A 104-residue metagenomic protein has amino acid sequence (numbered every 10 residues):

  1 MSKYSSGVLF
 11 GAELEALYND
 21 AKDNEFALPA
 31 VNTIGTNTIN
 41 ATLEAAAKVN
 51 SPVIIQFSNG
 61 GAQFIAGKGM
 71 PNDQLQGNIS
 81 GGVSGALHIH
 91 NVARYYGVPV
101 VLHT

Functional and structural regions predicted by a protein language model:
M1-P29: N-terminal amphipathic alpha-helix/helix-capping segment at the start of soluble metabolic enzymes
L9-E13, T33-N37, S80, S84: Conserved active-site and cofactor/substrate-binding residues in soluble primary-metabolism enzymes
A16, A41, H88: Short Gly/charged-rich anion-binding patches and loops
D20-A21, L43-A47: Short secondary-structure boundary/capping segments within folded domains
L28-V31, Q56: Divalent metal-dependent hydrolysis catalytic cores, especially in the metallo-beta-lactamase
N32, T42: Conserved, mostly hydrophobic/aromatic
A45-T104: Active-site cofactor/substrate anionic-group-binding motifs, chiefly glycine- and Lys/Arg-rich phosphate-binding loops
